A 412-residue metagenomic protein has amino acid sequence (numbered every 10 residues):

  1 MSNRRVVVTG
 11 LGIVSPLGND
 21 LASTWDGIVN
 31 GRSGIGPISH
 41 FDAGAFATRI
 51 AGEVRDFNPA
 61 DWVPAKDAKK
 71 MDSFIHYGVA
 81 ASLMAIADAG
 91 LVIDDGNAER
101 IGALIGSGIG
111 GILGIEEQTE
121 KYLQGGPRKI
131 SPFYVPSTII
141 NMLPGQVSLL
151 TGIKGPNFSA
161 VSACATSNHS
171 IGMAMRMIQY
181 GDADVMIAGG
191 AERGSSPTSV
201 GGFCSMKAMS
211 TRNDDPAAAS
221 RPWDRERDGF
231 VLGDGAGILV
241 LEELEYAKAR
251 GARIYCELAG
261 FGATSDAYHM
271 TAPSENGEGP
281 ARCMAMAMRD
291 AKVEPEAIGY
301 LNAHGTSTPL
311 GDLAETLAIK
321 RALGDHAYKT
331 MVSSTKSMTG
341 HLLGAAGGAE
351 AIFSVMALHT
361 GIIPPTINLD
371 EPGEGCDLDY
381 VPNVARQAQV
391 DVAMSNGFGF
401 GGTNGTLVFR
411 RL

Functional and structural regions predicted by a protein language model:
M1-D67, A89, E245-Y255, I352-T366 (+1 more regions): ACP-dependent fatty acid/polyketide chain-elongation machinery
M1-N3, P37-A80, R100, G110-M173 (+3 more regions): Conserved catalytic cysteine-centered active-site region of acyl-thioester-dependent Claisen-condensing enzymes
M1-V8, D95-A98, A291-A297, Y328 (+1 more regions): Flexible, low-complexity linker/loop segments at domain and module junctions
R5-T9, G36, D214-A291, Y300: Condensing-enzyme catalytic core mediating Claisen C-C bond formation in acyl metabolism
G10, I28, S82, A103 (+10 more regions): Conserved small-residue
G78-A89, L143, S170, E242-L244 (+5 more regions): Short, well-ordered amphipathic alpha-helical segments that serve as non-catalytic structural scaffolds within diverse
Q124-S131, G172, R176, E192-A249 (+3 more regions): Glycine-/small-residue-rich "gating" segment that lines the acyl/pantetheine channel and substrate pocket
Y268-G277, T306-L323, L342-A349: Short glycine/threonine-rich loop-to-helix capping motif typified by GTGT followed within a few residues by an Asp-Pro
